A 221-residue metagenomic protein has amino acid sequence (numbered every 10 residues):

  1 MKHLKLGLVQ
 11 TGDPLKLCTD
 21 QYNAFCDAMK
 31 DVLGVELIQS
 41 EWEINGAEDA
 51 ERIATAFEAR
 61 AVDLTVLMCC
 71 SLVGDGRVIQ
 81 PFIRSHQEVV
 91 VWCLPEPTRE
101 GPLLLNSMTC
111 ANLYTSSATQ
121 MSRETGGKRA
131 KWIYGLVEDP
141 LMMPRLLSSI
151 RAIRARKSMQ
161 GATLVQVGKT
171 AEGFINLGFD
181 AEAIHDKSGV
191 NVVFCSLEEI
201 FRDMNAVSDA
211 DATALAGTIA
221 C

Functional and structural regions predicted by a protein language model:
M1-C221: An N-terminal assembly and electron-transfer interface module characteristic of large anaerobic redox and radical
